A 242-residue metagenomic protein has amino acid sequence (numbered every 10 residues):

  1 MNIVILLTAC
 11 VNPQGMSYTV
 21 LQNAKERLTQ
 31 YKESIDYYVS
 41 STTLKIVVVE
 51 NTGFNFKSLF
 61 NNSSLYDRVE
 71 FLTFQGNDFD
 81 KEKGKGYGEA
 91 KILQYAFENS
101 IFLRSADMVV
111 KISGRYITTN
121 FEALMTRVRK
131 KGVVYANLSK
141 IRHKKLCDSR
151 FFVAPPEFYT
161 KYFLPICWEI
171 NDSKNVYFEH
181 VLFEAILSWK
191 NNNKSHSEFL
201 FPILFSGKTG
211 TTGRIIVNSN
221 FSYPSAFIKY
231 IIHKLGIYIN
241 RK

Functional and structural regions predicted by a protein language model:
M1-K242: ER/Golgi luminal nucleotide-sugar-dependent glycosyltransferases, focusing on the catalytic module
